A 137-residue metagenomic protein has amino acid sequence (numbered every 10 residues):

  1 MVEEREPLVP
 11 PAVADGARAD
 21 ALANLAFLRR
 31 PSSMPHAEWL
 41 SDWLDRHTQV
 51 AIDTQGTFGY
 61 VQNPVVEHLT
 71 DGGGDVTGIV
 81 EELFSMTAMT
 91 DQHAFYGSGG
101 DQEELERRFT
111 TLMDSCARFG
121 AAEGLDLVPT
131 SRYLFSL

Functional and structural regions predicted by a protein language model:
M1-L137: Macromolecular interaction modules
